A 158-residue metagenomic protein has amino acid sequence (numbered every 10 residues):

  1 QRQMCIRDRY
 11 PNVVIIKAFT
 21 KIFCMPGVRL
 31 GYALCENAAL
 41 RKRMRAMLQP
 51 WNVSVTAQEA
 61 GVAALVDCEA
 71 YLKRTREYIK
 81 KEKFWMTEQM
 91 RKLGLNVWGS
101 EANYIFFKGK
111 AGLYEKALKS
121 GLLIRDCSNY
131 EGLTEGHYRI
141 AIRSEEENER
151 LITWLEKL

Functional and structural regions predicted by a protein language model:
R2-I6: Short, small-residue-biased leader/transition segments that mark boundaries at the very start of proteins
Y10-V13, G121-L122: Glycine-enriched alpha-helix->loop->beta-strand junction motifs that scaffold or abut catalytic
N12-R91, L95-N96: PLP-dependent aminotransferase class I/II
I16-A18, S100, C127: Conserved beta-strand termini and adjacent loop/short-helix elements that scaffold enzyme active sites in alpha/beta
G27, E101-A102, G132-T134: Short acidic/glycine-enriched loop/turn segments that link adjacent beta-strands
C35, F107-K110, I142-S144: Short beta-strand-to-loop capping motifs
I79-K80, F84-G121: Conserved PLP-binding catalytic core of the aspartate aminotransferase-like
K119-S120, N129-L158: PLP-dependent enzyme catalytic core of the Aspartate aminotransferase-like
